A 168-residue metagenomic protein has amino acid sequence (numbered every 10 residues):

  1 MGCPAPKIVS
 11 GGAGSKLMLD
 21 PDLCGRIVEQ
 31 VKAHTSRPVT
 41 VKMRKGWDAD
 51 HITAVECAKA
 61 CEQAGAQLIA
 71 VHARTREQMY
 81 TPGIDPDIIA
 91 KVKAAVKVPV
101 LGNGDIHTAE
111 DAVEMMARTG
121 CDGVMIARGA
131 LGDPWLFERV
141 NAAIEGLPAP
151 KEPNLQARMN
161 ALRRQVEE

Functional and structural regions predicted by a protein language model:
M1, M18, M43, M79 (+3 more regions): Detector for methionine-enriched segments
M1-V39, R44-I52, E62: Active-site beta->alpha loop and helix N-cap motifs at the rims of alpha/beta catalytic domains
G2-P4, K42-D48, R74-R76, D105-H107 (+1 more regions): Active-site beta-loop-alpha junctions enriched in small/polar residues
P6-C24, R74-D85, G146-A149: Glycine-rich tight-turn/loop motif centered on a GG-T
M18, D48, M79, G102-N103: Residue-level marker of alpha-helix boundaries and capping positions
R26, H34-S36, D50-L68, D87 (+2 more regions): Alpha/beta catalytic cores of nucleotide-metabolism and tRNA/nucleoside-modifying enzymes
